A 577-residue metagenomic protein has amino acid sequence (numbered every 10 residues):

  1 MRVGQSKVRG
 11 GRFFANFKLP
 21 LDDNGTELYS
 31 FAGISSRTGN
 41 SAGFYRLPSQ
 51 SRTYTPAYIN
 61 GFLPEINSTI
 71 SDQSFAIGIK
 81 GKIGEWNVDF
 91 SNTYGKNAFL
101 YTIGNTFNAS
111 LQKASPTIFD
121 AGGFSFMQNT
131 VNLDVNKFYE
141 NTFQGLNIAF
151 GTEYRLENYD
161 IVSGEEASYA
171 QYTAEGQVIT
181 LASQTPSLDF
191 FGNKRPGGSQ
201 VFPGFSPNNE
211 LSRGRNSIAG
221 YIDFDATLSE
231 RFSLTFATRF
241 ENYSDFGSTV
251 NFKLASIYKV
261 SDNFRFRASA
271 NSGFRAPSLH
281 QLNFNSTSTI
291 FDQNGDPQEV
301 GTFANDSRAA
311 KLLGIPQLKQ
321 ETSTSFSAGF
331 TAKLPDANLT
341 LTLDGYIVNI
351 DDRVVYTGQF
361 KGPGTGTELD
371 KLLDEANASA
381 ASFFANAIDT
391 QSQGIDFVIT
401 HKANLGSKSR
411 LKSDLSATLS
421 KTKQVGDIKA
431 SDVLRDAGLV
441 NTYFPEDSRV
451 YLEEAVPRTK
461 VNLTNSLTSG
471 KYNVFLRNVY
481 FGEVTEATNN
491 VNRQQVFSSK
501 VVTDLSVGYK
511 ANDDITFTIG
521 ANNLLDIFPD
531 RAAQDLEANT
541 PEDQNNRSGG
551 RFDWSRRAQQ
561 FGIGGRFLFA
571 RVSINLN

Functional and structural regions predicted by a protein language model:
V8-G10, F205-N216, N263, A276-T342 (+5 more regions): Outer-membrane beta-barrel signature, preferentially recognizing the C-terminal barrel domain of Gram-negative
G10-F14, D23, E27-L63, I70-G78 (+7 more regions): Surface-exposed extracellular loop regions of Gram-negative outer-membrane beta-barrel proteins
G25-L28, E85-V88, F143-L146, R231-L234 (+5 more regions): Repeated loop/turn-to-beta-strand initiation elements of outer-membrane beta-barrel proteins
I34-N40, I83-E85, Y94-A98, T152-D160 (+14 more regions): Transmembrane beta-strands of outer-membrane beta-barrel pores
F62-I77, G81-K82, Y94, T106-S233 (+1 more regions): Outer-membrane beta-barrel transmembrane domain signature of Gram-negative proteins, especially the mid-to-C-terminal
K96-L100, N105, N158-I161, S244-F246 (+6 more regions): Surface-exposed extracellular loop regions of Gram-negative outer-membrane beta-barrel proteins, predominantly
F150, N338, D344-T488: Gram-negative outer-membrane beta-barrel transporters
I350, K421-Q424, V479-A487, Y509-N577: C-terminal beta-signal and adjacent terminal beta-strands/loops of Gram-negative outer-membrane beta-barrel proteins
